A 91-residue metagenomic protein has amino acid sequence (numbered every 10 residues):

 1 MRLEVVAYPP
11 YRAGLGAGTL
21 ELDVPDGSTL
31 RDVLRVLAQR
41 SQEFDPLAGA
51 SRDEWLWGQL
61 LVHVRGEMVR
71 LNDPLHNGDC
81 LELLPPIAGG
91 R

Functional and structural regions predicted by a protein language model:
M1-R91: Ubiquitin-like/PB1-type beta-grasp interaction modules and other compact soluble beta-rich domains
